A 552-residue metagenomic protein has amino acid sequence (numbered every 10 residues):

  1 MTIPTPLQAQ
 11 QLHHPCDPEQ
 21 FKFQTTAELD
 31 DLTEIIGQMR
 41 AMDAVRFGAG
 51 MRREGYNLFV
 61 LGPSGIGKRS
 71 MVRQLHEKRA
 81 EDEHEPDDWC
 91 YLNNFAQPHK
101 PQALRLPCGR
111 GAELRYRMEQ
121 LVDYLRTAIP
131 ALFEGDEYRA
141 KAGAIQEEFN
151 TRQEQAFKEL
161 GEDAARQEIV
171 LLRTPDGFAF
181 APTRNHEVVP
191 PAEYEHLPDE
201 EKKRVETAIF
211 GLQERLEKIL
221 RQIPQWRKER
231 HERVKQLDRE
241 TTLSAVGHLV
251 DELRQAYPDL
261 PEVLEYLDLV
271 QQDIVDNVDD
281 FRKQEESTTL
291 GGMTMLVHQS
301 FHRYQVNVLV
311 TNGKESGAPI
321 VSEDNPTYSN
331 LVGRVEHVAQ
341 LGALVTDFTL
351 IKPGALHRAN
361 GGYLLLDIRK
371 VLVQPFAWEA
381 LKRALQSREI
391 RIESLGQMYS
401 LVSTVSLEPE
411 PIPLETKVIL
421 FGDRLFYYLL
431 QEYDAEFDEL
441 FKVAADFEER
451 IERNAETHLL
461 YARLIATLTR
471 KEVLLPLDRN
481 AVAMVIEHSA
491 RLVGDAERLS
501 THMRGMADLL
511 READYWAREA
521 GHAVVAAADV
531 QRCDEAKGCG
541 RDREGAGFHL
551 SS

Functional and structural regions predicted by a protein language model:
M1-S552: Non-catalytic accessory segments flanking P-loop/AAA+ NTPase cores
